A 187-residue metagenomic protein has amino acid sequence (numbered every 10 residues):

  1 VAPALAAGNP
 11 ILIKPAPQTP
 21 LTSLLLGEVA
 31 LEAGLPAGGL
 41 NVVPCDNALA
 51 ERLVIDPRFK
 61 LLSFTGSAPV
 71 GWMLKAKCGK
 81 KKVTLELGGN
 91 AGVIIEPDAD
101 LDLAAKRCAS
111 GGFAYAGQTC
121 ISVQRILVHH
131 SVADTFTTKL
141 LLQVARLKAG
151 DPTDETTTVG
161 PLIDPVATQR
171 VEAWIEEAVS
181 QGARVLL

Functional and structural regions predicted by a protein language model:
V1-L103: Rossmann-like NAD(P) dinucleotide-binding subdomain of oxidoreductase/dehydrogenase enzymes
P69-L187: ALDH superfamily catalytic-core signature
